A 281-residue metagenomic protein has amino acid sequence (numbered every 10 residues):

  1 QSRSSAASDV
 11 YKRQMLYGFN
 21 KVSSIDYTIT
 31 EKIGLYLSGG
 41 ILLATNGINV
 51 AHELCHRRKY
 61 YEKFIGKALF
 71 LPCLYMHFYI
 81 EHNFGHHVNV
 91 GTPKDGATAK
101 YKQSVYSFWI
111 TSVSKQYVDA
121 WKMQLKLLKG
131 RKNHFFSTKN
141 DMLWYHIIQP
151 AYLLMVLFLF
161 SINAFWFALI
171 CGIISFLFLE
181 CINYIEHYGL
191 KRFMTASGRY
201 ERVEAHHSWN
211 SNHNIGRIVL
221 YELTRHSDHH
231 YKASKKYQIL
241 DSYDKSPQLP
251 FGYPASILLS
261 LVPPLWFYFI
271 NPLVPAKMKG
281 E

Functional and structural regions predicted by a protein language model:
Q1-A7, Y11: Single conserved hydrophobic/aromatic residue that forms the stacking wall/gate of nucleotide- or nucleobase-binding
R13, I41-N49, C73: Mid-bilayer segments of alpha-helical transmembrane spans in multi-pass integral membrane proteins that mediate
R13-K32, N49-E53: Transmembrane alpha-helix boundary signature
L16, V50, P150-F158: Alpha-helical transmembrane segments of multipass membrane proteins
Y27-S38, S161-I170: Hydrophobic alpha-helical transmembrane segments
L43, G47, I148-L153, I174-N183: Alpha-helical transmembrane segments of multipass membrane proteins
K59-M142, N163, A168, I174-E281: Cytosolic/stromal cytosol-facing helical appendages immediately following the last transmembrane segment
T138-Y152: A conserved active-site cap/scaffold subdomain adjacent to cofactor or substrate pockets
